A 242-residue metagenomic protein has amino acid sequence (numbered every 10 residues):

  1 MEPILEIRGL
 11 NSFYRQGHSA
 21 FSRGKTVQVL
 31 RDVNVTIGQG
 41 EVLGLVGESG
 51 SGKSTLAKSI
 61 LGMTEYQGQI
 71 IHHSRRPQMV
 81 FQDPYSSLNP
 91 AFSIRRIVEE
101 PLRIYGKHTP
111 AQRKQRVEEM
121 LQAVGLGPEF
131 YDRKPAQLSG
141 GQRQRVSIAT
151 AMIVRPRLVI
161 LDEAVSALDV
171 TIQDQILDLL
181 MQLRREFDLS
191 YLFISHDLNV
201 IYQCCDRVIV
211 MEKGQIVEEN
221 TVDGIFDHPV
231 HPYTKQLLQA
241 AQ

Functional and structural regions predicted by a protein language model:
Q112-E129, L238-Q239: Conserved ABC ATPase "signature" region
K134-L138, Q142: Conserved ABC ATPase signature
I153-R157: A short, proline-enriched helix->beta-strand linker immediately N-terminal to the Walker B motif in ABC-type P-loop
I201-Q203: A short, surface-exposed alpha-helical micro-motif characterized by mixed small hydrophobic and charged/polar residues
E219-N220: ABC ATPase "signature
